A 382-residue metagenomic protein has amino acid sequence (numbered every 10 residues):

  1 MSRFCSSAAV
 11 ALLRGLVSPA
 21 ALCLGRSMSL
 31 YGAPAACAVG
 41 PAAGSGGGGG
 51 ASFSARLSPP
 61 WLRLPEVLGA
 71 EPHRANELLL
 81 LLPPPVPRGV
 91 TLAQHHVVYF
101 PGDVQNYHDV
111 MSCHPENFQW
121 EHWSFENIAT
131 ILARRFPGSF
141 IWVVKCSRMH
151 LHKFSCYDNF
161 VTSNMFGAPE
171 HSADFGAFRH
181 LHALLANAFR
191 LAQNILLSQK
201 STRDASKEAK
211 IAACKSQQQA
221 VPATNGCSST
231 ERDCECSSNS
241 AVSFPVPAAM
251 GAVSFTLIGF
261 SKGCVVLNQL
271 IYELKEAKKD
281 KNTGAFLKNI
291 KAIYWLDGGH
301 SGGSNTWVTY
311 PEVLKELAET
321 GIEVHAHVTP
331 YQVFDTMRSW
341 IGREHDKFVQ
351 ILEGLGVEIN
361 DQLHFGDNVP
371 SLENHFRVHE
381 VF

Functional and structural regions predicted by a protein language model:
S2-H96, F140, P169: N-terminal cap/lid segment of alpha/beta-hydrolase-fold proteins
F4-L22, S27, P34, H325-F382: C-terminal catalytic histidine-bearing segment of alpha/beta-hydrolase fold enzymes
S58-S163: Short, surface-exposed "cap/lid" segments of acyl-processing enzymes
G102-Q105, S147-M149, K262, G299-S301 (+2 more regions): Conserved beta-strand elements of beta-rich interaction domains across eukaryotes, especially beta-propellers
V110-P115, F154-D158, Q269-E273, N305-Y310 (+4 more regions): Short coil/turn segments at secondary-structure boundaries
N117-A129, G167, H171-A188, D233-N239 (+3 more regions): Well-ordered, non-membrane alpha-helical segments in soluble/globular domains
C146-N239: Short acidic, low-complexity segments enriched in Ser/Thr/Gly/Pro
L196-I322, V333-F334: Serine-dependent carboxylesterase/thioesterase catalytic core of lipase-like alpha/beta-hydrolase/SGNH enzymes
